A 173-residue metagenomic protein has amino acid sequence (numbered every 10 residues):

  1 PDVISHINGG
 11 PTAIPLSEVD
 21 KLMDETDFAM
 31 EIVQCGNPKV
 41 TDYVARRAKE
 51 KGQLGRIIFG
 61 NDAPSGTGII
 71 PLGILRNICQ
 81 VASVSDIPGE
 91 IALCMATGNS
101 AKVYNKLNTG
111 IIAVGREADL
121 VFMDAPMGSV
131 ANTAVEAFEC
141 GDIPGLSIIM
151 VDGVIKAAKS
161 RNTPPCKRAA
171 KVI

Functional and structural regions predicted by a protein language model:
P1-G68: Active-site core of metal-dependent hydrolases
I14, G73, G141: Short acidic-hydrophobic sequence patches enriched in Asp/Glu that either
I14, T41, N99-S100, T133 (+1 more regions): Short secondary-structure boundary/hinge segments and terminal tails
L22-E25, K51, M95, A113-V114 (+1 more regions): Solvent-exposed alpha-helices and their adjacent loops that cap or buttress functional pockets in soluble metabolic
Y43-A125: His/Asp/Glu-enriched, well-ordered alpha-helical/loop segment that forms or immediately abuts the divalent-metal
G110-A113, R168-I173: A short, hydrophobic/aromatic-rich structural module that often spans a beta strand with its adjoining loop
A118-K171: C-terminal cap of metal-dependent C-N hydrolases
